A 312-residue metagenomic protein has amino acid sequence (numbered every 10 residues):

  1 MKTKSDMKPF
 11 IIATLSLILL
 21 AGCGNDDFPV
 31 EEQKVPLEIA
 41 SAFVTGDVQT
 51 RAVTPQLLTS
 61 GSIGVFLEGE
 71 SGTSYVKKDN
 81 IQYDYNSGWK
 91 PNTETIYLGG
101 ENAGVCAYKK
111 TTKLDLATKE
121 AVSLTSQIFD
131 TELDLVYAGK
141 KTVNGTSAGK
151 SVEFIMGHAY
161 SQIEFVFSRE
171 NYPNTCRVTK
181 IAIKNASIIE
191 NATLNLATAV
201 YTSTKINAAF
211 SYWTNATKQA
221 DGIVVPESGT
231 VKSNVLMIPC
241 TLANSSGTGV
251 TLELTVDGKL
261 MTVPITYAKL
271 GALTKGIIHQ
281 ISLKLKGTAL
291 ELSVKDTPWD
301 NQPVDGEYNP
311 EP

Functional and structural regions predicted by a protein language model:
K2-A13, L17-P312: Sec-type signal peptide cleavage vicinity
